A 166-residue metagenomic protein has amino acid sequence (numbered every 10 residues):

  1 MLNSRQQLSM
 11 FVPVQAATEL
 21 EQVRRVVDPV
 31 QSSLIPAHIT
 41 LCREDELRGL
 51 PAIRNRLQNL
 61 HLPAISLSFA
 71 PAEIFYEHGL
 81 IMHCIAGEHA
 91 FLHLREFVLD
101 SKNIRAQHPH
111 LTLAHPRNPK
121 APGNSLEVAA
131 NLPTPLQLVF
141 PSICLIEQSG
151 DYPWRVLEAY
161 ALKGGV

Functional and structural regions predicted by a protein language model:
M1-I35, T40-V166: Enzymes that process phosphate groups on RNA ends and nucleotide/triphosphate substrates
